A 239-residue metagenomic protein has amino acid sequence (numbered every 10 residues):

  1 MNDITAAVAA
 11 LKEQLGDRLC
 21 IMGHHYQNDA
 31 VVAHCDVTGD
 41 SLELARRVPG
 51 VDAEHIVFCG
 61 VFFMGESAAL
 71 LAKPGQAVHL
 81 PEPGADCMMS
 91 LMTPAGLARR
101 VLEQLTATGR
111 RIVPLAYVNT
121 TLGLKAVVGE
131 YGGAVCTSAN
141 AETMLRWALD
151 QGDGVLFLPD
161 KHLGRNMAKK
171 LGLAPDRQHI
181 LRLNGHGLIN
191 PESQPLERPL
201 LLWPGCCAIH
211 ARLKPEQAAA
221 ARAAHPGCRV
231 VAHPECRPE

Functional and structural regions predicted by a protein language model:
M1-E239: The feature marks the mature, well-folded catalytic cores of soluble enzymes
